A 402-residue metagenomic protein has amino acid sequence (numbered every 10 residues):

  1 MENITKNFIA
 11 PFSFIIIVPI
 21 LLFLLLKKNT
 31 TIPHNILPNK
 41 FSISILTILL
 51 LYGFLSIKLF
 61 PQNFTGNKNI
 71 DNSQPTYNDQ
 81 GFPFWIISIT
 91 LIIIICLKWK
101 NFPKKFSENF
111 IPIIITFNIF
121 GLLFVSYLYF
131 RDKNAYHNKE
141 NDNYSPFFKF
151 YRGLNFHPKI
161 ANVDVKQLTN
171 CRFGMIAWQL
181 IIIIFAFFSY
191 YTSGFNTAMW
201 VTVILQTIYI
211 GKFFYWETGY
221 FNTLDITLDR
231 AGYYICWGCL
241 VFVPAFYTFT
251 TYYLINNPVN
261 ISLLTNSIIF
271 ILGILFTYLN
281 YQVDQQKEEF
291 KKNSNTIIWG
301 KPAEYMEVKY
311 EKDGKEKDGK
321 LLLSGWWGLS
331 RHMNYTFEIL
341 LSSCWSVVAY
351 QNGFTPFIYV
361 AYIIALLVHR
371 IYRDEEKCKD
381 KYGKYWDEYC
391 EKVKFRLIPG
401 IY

Functional and structural regions predicted by a protein language model:
M1-S324, L340-Y402: Membrane-anchoring alpha-helices and their flanking helix-loop junctions
G325-S330: A short amphipathic helical element positioned immediately N-terminal to and/or at the very start of a transmembrane
R331-L341: Conserved beta-strand->loop/alpha-helix structural units within folded catalytic cores of enzymes with alpha/beta
